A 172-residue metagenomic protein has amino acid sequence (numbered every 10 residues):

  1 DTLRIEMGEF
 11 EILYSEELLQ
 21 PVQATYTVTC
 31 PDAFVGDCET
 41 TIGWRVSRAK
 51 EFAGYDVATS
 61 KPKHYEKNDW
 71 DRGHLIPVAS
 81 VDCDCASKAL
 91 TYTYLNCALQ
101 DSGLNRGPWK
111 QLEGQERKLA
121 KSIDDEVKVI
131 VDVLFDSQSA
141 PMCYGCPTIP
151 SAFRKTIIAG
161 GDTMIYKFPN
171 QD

Functional and structural regions predicted by a protein language model:
D1: Short, Gly/Pro- and small/polar-rich lid/capping loops
R4-R72: Short, His- and charge-rich active-site/binding loops that engage polyanionic ligands
A53-D172: Domain-level detector of nuclease and nuclease-like folds in predominantly extracellular/periplasmic contexts
